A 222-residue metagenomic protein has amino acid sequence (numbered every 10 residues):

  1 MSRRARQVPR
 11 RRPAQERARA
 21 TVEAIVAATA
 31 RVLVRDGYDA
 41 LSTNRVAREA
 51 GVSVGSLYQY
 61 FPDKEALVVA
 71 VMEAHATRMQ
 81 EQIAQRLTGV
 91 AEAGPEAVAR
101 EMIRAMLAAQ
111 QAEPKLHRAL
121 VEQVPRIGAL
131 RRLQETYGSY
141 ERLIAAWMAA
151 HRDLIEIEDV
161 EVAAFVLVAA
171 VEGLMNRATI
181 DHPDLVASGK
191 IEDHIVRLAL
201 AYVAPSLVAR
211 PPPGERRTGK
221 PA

Functional and structural regions predicted by a protein language model:
M1-A20, L207-A222: N-terminal intrinsically disordered/low-complexity leader segments
A20, A24, A28, V32-A66 (+1 more regions): Helix-turn-helix
V22, T43, E65, V69 (+6 more regions): Short, structured helix-loop boundary elements
I25-L33, H75, M79, M106 (+3 more regions): Short hydrophobic clusters on alpha-helical segments that form packing/core surfaces in small helical domains
T77-I83, A97-R104, A108-K115, G128-D153 (+2 more regions): Amphipathic alpha-helical packing segments from all-alpha helical-bundle domains
Q85-G89, A119-I127: Short linear capping/connector segments at secondary-structure termini
R118-E122, L130, Y137, A150-L198 (+1 more regions): Hydrophobic/aromatic-rich alpha-helical bundle segments in the mid-to-C-terminal region
